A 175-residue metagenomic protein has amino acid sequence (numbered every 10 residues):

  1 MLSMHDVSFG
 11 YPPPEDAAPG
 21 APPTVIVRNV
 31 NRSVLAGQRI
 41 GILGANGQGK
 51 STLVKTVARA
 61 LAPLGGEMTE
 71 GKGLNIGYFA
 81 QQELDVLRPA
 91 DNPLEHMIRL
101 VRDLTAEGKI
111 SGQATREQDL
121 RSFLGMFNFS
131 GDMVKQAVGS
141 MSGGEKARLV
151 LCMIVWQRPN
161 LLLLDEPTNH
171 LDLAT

Functional and structural regions predicted by a protein language model:
L2-T175: ABC ATP-binding cassette signature C-motif
